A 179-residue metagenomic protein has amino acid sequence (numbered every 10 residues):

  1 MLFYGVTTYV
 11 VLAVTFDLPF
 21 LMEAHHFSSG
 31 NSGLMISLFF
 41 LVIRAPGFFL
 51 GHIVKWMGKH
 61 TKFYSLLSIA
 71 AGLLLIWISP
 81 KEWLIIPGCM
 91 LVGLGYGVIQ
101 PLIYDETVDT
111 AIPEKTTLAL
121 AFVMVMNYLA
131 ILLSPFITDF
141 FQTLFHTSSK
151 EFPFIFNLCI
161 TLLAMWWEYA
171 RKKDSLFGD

Functional and structural regions predicted by a protein language model:
M1-S37, I43: Extracytoplasmic gate region of multi-pass secondary transporters
Y4, T8, K81-G93: Helical-face signature of the major facilitator-like transporter fold
P46-G58, Q142: Helix-to-loop junctions at the C-terminal end of transmembrane segments in multipass secondary transporters
T61-L75: Structural signature of the two symmetry-related core transmembrane helices
V98-A111: Intracellular juxtamembrane helix-capping segments at the cytosolic ends of symmetry-related transmembrane helices
V108, P113-H146: A late C-terminal transmembrane helix in Major Facilitator Superfamily
T138-I160: A membrane-interface helix-boundary motif in multi-pass transporters
P153-D179: Multi-pass alpha-helical transporter architecture, strongest for 12-TM Major Facilitator/SLC carriers used
